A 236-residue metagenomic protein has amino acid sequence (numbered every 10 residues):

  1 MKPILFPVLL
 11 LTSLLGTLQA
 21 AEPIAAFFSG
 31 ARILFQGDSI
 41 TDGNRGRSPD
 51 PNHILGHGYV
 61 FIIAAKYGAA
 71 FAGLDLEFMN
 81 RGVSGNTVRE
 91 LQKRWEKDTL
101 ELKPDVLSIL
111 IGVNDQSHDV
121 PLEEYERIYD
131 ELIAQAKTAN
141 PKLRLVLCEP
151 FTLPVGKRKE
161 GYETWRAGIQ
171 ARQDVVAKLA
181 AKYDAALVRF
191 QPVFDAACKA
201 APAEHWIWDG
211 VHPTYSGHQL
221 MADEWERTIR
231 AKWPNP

Functional and structural regions predicted by a protein language model:
M1-P7: Bacterial N-terminal signal peptides that target proteins for export
P7-G16: Bacterial N-terminal signal peptides
L18-A20: Boundary at the C-terminal end of the N-terminal hydrophobic targeting segment
A26, G30-H53: Short glycine-rich His-centered loop
F27-S29, H57, F61-E77, N86 (+1 more regions): Alpha-helical cap/lid subdomain in secreted, periplasmic, or secretory-pathway luminal O-acyl-processing enzymes
G37, G82, E149: Active-site beta-alpha turn of Rossmann-fold NAD(P)-dependent dehydrogenases/reductases
I40-T41, V83-N86: Short active-site-proximal "capping" loops at secondary-structure junctions
